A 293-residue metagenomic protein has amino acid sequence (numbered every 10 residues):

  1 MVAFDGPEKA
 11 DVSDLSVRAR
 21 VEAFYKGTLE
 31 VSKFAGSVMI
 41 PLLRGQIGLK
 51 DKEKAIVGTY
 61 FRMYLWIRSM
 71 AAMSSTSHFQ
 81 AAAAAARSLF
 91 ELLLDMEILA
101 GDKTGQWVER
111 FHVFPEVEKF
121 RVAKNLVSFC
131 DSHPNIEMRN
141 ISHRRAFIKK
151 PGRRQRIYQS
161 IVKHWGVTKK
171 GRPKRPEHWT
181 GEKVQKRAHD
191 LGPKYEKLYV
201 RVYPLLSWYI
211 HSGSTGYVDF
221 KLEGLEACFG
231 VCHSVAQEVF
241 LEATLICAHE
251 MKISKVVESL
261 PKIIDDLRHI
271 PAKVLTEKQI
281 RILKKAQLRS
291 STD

Functional and structural regions predicted by a protein language model:
M1-K52, P115-D293: Secondary-shell segments that build the walls of catalytic and ion/ligand-binding clefts
F34-L99: Long, hydrophobic/aromatic-enriched structural stretches that serve as scaffold segments
M63, M70, L89, M96-E97 (+4 more regions): Alpha-helical solenoid scaffolds that mediate protein-protein interactions, centered on TPR/SEL1-like repeats but also
Q80-A81, A85, T104, P115 (+1 more regions): A general, composition-driven signal for non-globular sequence regions
A82-A84, A100-R110, I253-K262: Short, glycine/acidic-rich hinge or "gate" loops at secondary-structure transitions that mediate conformational
L89, H112-E116: Basic, Lys/Arg-rich DNA-contacting stretches centered on the C-terminal catalytic core of tyrosine recombinase systems
